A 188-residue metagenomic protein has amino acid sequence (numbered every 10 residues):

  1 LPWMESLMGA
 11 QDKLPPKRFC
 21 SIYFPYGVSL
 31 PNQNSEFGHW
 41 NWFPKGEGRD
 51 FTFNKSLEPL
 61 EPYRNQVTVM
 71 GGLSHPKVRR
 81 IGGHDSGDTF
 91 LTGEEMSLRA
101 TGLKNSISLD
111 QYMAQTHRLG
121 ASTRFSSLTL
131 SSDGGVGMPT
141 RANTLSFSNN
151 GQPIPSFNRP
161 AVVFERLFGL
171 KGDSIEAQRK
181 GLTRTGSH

Functional and structural regions predicted by a protein language model:
L1-H188: Ligand-binding pockets and gating/stacking loops
